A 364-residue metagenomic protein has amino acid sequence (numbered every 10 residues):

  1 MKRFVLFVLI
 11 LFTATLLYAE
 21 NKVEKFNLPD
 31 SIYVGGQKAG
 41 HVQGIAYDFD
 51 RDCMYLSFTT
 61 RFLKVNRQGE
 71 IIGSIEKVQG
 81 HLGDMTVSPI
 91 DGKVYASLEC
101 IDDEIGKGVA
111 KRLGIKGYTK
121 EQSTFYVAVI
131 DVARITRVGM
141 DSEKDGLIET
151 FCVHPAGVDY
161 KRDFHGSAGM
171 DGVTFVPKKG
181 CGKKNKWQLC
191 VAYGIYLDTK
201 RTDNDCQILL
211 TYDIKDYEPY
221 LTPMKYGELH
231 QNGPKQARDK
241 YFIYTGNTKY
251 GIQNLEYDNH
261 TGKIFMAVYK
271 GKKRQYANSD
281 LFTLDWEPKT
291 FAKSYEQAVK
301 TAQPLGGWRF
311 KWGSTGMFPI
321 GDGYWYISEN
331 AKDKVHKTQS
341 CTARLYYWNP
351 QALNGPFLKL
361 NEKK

Functional and structural regions predicted by a protein language model:
V23-G35, V132-M170, I214-K249, A292-K311: Surface-exposed loop and turn segments in beta-propeller and other repeat-based domains that flank or scaffold
D30-T60, K178: Beta-strand-rich domains and repeat architectures in extracellular enzymes and scaffolds, especially beta-propellers
A39-A46, Q79-S88, V153-V176, K249-N254 (+1 more regions): Repeated scaffold domains used in trafficking and secretory/extracellular systems, primarily beta-propellers
Y47-D50, S88-D91, P177-N185, N259-T261 (+1 more regions): Residue-level detector of Asp-centered blade-edge/turn motifs that repeat once per structural unit in beta-propeller
D48-V78, P234, R274-Y276, K289-A292: Beta-propeller domains
Q68-G117: Blade-loop segments of beta-propeller domains
V109-V138, T202-P219, A277-A292, T338-E362: Beta-propeller blade signature
Y241-Q297, G307, T315: Loop/turn-rich, solvent-exposed surfaces of beta-rich toroidal or solenoidal domains
